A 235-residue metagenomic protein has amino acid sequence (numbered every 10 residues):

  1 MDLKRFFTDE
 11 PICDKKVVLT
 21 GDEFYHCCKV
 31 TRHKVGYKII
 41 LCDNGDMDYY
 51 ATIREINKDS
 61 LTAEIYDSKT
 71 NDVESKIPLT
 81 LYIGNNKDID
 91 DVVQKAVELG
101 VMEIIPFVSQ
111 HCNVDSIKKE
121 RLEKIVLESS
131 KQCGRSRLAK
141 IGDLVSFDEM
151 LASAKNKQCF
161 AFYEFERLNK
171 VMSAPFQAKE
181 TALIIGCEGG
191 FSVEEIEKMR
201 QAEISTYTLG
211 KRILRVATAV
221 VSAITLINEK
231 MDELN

Functional and structural regions predicted by a protein language model:
M1-T70: N-terminal positively charged helical leader segments and presequences
P11, S68, S109-C112, K211: Short, ordered loop/turn segments at secondary-structure junctions
C27, V92-V93, E195: Hydrophobic side chains in well-ordered alpha-helices
T70-F160: RNA substrate-binding interface of SAM-dependent RNA methyltransferases
S116-I117, K170-S173, V216-V220: Short, charged, surface-exposed secondary-structure boundary motifs
F160-R200, I204-K211: Active-site/ligand-binding-proximal alpha/beta "capping" segment
V193-N235: Structured adenosyl-cofactor binding patch, chiefly the S-adenosyl-L-methionine
